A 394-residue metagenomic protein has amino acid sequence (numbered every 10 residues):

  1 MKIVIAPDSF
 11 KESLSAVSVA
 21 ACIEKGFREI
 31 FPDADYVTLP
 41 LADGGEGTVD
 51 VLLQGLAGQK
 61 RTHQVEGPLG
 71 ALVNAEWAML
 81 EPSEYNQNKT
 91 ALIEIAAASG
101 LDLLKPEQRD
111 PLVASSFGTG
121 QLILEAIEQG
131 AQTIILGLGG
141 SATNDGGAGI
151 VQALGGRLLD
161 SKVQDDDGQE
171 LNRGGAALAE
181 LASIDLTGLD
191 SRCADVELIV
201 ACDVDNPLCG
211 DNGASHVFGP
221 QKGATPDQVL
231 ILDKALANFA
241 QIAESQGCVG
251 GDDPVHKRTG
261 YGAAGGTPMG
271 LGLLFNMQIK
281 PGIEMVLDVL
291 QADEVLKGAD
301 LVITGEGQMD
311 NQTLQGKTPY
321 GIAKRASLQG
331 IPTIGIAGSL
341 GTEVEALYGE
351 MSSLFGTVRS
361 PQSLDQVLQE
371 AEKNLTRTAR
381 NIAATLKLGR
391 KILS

Functional and structural regions predicted by a protein language model:
M1-L138, A142-S394: N-terminal loops that bind phosphate or other acidic moieties and the adjacent beta-alpha structural core
